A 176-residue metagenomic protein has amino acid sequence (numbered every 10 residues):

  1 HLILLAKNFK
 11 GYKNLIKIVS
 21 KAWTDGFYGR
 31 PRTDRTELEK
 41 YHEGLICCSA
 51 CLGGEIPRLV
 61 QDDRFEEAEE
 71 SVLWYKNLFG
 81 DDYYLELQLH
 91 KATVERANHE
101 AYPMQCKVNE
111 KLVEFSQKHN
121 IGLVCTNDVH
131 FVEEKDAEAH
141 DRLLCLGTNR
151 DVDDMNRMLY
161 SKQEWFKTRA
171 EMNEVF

Functional and structural regions predicted by a protein language model:
H1-F176: Phosphodiester-processing cores and adjacent nucleic acid-binding clamps
